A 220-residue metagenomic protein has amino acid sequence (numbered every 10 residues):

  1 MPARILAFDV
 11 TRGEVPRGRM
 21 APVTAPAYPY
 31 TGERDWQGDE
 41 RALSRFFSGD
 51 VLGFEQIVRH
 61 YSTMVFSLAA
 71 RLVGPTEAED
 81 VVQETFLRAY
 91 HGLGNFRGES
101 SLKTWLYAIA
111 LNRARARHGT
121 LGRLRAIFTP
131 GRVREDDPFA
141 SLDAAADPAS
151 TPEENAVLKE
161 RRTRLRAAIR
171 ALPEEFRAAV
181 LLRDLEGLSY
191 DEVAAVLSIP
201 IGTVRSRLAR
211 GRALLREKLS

Functional and structural regions predicted by a protein language model:
M1-S44: Extreme N-terminal regulatory/targeting segments of RNA polymerase sigma factors
P2-F8, A21-T24, R97, H118-G122 (+2 more regions): Short, Lys/Arg-enriched C-terminal cap helix and immediately downstream tail that follows
A27, T31-G32, F47-Q56, F66-E84: Short, charged helix-capping/linker segments at alpha-helix termini
Y30, D136-A167: Acidic, proline/glycine-rich intrinsically disordered inter-domain spacer in sigma factors
F46, V65, A69, A78-A89 (+4 more regions): Short, small-hydrophobic-rich alpha-helical interface motif
F47-S48, R71-P75, E84-S101, A116 (+1 more regions): Sigma70-family region 2
G94-G98, A108-R134, A144, L158: Arg/Lys-rich amphipathic alpha helix in sigma70-family domain 2
T163-T203: Helix-turn-helix DNA-binding module
